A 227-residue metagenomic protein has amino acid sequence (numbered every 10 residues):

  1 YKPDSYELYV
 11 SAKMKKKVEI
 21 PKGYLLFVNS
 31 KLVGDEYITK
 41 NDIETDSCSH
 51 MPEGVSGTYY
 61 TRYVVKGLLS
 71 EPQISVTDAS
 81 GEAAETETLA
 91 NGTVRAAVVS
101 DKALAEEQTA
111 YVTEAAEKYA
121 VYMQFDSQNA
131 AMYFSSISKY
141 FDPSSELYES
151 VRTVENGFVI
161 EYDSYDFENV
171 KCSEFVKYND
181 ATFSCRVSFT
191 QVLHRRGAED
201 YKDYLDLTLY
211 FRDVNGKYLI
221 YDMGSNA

Functional and structural regions predicted by a protein language model:
Y1, V99-D166, N226: Core segments of small alpha/beta cavity-forming domains
Y1-G81, V176-A227: Exposed beta-sheet edge and beta->alpha loop/turn motif
P3-V10, E82-T113: Extracellular beta-sheet/turn segments enriched in Thr/Pro/Gly and aliphatic residues
Y6-L8, T45-H50, V94-A97, T153 (+2 more regions): Hydrophobic transmembrane signal anchors and adjacent membrane-proximal interface regions, especially in viral
K40, T45-G54, A84-L89, S135-S144: Short, charge-rich amphipathic segments
E53-Y60, I74-G81, N91, R95-A96 (+1 more regions): Charged, low-complexity, helix/coiled-coil-prone segments
L147-V154, S173-V176, S184-S188: Generic detector of short, locally flexible boundary/turn motifs and exposed helical patches
D166-Y178: Short amphipathic beta-strand and strand-loop transition segments with alternating hydrophobic
